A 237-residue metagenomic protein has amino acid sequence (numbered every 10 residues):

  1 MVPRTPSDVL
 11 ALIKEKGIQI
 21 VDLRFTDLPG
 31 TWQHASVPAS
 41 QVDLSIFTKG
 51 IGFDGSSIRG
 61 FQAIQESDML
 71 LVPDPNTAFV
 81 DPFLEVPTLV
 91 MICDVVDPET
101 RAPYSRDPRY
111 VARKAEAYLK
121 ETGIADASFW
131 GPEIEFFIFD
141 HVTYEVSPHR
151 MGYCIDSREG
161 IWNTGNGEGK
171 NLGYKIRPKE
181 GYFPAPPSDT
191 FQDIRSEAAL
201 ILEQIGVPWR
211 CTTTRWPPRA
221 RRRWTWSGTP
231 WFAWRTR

Functional and structural regions predicted by a protein language model:
M1-R237: Glycine-rich, acidic/polar active-site loops that bind/position phosphate-bearing ligands
